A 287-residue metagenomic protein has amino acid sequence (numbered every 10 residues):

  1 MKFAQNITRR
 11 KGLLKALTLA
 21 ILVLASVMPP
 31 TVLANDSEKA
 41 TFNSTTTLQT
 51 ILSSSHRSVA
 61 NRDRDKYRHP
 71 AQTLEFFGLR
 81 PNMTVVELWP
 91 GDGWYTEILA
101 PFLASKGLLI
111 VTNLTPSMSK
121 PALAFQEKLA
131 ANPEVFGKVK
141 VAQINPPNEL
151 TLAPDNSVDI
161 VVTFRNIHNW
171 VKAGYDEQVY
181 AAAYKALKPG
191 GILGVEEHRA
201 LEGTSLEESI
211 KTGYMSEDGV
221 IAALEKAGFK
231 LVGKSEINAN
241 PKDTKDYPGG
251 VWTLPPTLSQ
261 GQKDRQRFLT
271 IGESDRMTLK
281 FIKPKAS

Functional and structural regions predicted by a protein language model:
L48-F76, R80: Class I SAM-dependent methyltransferase Rossmann-like catalytic core, especially the SAM/SAH-binding loop
N82-G91: Conserved class I S-adenosyl-L-methionine
D92-L150: Class I SAM-dependent methyltransferase SAM/SAH-binding core
L103-A104, W170-V171, L187-K188: Helix-to-beta-strand junctions that scaffold the AdoMet/dcAdoMet cofactor pocket in Class I SAM-dependent enzymes
T151-V161: A short acidic, Gly/Pro-enriched loop at the edge of an enzyme's catalytic core that lines a small-molecule cofactor
D176-P189: A short glycine-rich, Lys/Arg-flanked "PGG" loop and its adjoining helix->strand segment in the class I
G190-H198: Conserved beta-strand signature within the Rossmann-like core of class I S-adenosyl-L-methionine
Y247-S287: Core SAM-dependent methyltransferase catalytic element
